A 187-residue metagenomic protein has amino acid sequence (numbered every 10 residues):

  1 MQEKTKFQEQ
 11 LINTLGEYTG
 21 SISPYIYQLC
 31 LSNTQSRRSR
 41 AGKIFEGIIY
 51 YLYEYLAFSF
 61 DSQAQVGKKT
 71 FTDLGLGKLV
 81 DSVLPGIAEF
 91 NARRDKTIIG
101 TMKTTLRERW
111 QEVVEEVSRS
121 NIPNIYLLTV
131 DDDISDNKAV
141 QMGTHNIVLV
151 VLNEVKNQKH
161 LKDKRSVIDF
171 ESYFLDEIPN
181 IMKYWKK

Functional and structural regions predicted by a protein language model:
M1-I48: Interdomain/boundary linker segments immediately adjacent to catalytic/signaling cores
T5-E9, I22-Q28, A57, G86-N91 (+1 more regions): Short amphipathic alpha-helical segments, especially helix-boundary/capping motifs
R40, I44-G47, Y51, Q111 (+1 more regions): Residue-level marker for well-ordered alpha-helical positions
I48-F60: Short helix-loop-beta junction
D61-K187: Catalytic core segments in nucleotide and nucleic-acid processing enzymes
